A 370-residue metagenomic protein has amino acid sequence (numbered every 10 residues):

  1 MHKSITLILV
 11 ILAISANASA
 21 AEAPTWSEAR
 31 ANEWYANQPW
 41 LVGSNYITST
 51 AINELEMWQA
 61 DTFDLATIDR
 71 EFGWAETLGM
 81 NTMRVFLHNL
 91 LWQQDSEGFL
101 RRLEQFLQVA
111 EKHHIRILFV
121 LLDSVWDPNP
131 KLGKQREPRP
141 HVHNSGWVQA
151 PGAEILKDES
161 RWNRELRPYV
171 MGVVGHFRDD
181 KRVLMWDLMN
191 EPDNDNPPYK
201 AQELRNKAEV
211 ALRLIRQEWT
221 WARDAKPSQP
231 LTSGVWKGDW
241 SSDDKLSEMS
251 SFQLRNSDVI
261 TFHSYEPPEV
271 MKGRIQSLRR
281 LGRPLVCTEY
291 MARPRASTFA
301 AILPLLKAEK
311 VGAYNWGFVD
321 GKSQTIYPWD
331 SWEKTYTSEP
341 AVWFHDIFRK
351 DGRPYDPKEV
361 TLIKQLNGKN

Functional and structural regions predicted by a protein language model:
M1-S4: Positively charged n-region of N-terminal signal peptides that target proteins for export
T6-S15: Bacterial N-terminal signal peptides
A18-A21: Boundary at the C-terminal end of the N-terminal hydrophobic targeting segment
A23-S257, H263, P268-V270, L281 (+8 more regions): Active-site mouth of glycoside hydrolases
N315-G317: Replace "adjacent to P-loop NTPase cores in ATP/GTP-dependent enzymes" with "adjacent to NTP-binding cores
T361-N370: Catalytic domains of carbohydrate-active enzymes that cleave complex glycans
